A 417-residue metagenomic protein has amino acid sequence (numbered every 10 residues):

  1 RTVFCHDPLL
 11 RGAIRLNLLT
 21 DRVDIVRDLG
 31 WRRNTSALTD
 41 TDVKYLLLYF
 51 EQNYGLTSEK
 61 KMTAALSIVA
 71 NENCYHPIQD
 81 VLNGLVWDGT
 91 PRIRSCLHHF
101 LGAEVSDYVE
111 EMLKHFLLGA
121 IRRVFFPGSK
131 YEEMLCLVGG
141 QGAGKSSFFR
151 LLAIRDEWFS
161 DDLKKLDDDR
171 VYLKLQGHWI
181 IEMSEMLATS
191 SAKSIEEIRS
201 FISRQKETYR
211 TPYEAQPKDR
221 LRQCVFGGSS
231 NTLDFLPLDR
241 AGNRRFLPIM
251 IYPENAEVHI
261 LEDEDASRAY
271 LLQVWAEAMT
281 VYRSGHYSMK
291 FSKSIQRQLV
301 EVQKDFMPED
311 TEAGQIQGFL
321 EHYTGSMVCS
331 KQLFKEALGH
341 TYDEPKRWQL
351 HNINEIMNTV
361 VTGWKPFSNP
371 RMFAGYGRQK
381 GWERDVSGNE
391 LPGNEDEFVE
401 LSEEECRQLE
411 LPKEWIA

Functional and structural regions predicted by a protein language model:
R1-R92, D107-E111, D343-E344, W348 (+3 more regions): N-terminal nucleic-acid engagement/recognition segments and initiation subdomains in replication, restriction
L66-Q176, I180, L338: P-loop NTPase catalytic core of nucleic-acid-dependent motor ATPases
V171-Q176, T211-S229: AAA+/SF3 P-loop NTPase mechanochemical coupling elements
I180-I202, L236-G242: Conserved AAA+/SF3 P-loop NTPase catalytic/coupling segment centered on the Walker-B
I195-K218: Conserved catalytic/switch belt of AAA+ P-loop NTPases
L238-A256: A short helix-turn-beta junction within AAA+ P-loop NTPase domains corresponding to the substrate/partner-engaging
V281-G325: Conserved alpha/beta core segments of nucleic-acid transaction machinery
S330-Y342: DNA-recognition alpha helix
